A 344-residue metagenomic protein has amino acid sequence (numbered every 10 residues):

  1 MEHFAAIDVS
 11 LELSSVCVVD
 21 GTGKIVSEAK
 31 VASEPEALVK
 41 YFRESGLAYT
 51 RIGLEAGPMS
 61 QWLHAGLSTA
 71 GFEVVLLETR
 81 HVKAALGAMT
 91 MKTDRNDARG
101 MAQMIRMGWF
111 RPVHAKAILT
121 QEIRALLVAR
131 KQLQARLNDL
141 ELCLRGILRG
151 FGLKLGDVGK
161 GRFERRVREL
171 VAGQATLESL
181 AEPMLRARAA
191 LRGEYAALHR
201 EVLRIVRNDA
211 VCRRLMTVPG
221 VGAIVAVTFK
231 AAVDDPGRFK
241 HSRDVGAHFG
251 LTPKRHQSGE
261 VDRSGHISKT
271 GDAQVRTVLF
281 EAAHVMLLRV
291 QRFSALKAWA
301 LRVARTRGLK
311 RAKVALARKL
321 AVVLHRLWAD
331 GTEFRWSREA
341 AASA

Functional and structural regions predicted by a protein language model:
M1-D20, M101: Gly/Thr-rich phosphate-binding beta-strand-loop-beta motif of the actin/hexokinase/Hsp70
E12-E36: Short glycine-rich, Thr/Ser-proximal phosphate-binding strand/loop in the N-terminal lobe of ATP-dependent enzymes
P35-R51: Short, basic/hydrophobic alpha-helical segments
Y49-G57, M101: Acidic beta-strand-to-loop metal/phosphate-binding motif
V75-Q121, A125, Q132, F163-V171 (+1 more regions): Short alpha-helix plus adjacent loop in nuclease-associated cores
L127-R214, R338: Glycine-rich, often acidic, oxyanion-interacting loops/wings at catalytic, nucleic-acid, or phospho-protein interfaces
R214-T217, A223-I224, T228-L309, S343-A344: Phosphate-backbone recognition surface of nucleic-acid-processing proteins
E260, K297-A344: Low-complexity, acidic/Ser/Thr- and charged residue-rich accessory regions of DNA metabolism proteins
